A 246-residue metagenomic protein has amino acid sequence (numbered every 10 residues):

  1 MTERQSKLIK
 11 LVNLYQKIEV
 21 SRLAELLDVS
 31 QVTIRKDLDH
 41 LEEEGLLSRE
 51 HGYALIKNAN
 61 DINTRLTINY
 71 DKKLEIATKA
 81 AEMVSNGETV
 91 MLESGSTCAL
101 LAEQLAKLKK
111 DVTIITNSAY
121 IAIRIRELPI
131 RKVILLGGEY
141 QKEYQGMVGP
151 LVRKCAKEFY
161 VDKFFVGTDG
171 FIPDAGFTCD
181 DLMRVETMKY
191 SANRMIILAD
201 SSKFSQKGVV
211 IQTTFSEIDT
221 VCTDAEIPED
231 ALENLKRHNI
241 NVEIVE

Functional and structural regions predicted by a protein language model:
M1-E3, I115, T214, V245: An N-terminal domain-start capping segment
T2-K17, S21, L26-L27, V32-S94 (+2 more regions): HTH-adjacent hinge/linker in prokaryotic transcriptional regulators
K10-V12, K17-L23, D28, T33 (+2 more regions): Conserved phosphate- and dinucleotide-binding cores of soluble alpha/beta proteins, encompassing both enzyme active
G52, A59, A119, G138 (+1 more regions): Residues that form or immediately flank small-molecule/cofactor binding pockets and catalytic motifs
S96, A119-Y120, E226: Alpha-helix/helix-capping structural signal
A99: Glycine-rich SAM-binding Motif I of class I
